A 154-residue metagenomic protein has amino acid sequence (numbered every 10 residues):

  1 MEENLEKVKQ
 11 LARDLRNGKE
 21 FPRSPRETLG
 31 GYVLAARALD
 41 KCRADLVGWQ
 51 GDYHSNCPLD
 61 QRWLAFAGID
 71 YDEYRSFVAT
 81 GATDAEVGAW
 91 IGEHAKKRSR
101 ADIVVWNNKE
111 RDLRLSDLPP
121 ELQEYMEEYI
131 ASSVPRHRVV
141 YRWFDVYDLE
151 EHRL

Functional and structural regions predicted by a protein language model:
E2-D52, R100, N107-L154: Polar/charged low-complexity regulatory segments
Y32-A35, Y71, D84, I103: Alpha-helix initiation and N-capping motif
W49-I91: Amphipathic alpha-helical packing elements
R75-G81, E86, I103, L118 (+2 more regions): Generic alpha-helix signal with a bias toward terminal, lower-confidence helices and secondary-structure junctions
G81-A82, H94, E110, Y129: Alpha-helix boundary/capping residues
G88-N108: Charge-dense polyanion-binding interfaces
